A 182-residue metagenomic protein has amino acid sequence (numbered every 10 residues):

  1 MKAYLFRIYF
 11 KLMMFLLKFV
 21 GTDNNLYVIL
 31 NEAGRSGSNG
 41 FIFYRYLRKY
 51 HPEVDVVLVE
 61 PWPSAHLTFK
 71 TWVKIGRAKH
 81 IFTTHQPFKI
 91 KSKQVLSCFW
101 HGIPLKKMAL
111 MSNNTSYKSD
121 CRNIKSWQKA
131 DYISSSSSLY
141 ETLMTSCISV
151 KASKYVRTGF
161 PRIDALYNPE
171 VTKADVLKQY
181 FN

Functional and structural regions predicted by a protein language model:
M1-K74, H80, K89: N-terminal pre-catalytic "stem/leader" segment of glycosyltransferase-like enzymes
K2-K11, K106, R122-N182: A nucleotide-sugar donor-handling region in carbohydrate enzymes
A33, H85, S136-L139: Helix N-cap/beta->alpha junction signal
S36, L96-W100, I148-S149: Tryptophan-centric aromatic hotspots in well-structured domains and transmembrane helices
E53, K93, A152-K154: A generic structural signal for alpha->beta connector loops
V57, F82, S97-C98, Y132-S134 (+1 more regions): Hydrophobic/aromatic beta-strand patches that form the interior of the parallel beta-sheet core in alpha/beta enzyme
P61-I124: Extended catalytic core of nucleotide-activated donor transferases of GT-like folds
